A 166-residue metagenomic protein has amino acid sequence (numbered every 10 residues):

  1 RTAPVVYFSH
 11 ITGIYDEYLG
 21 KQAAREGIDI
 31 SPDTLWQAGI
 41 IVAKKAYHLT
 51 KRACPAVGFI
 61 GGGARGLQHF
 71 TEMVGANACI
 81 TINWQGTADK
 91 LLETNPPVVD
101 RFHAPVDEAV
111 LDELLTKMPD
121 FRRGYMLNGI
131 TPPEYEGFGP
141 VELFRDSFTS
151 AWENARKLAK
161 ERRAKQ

Functional and structural regions predicted by a protein language model:
R1-R101: Catalytic alpha/beta core domains of metabolic enzymes, predominantly
V99-Q166: C-terminal extensions of enzymes
